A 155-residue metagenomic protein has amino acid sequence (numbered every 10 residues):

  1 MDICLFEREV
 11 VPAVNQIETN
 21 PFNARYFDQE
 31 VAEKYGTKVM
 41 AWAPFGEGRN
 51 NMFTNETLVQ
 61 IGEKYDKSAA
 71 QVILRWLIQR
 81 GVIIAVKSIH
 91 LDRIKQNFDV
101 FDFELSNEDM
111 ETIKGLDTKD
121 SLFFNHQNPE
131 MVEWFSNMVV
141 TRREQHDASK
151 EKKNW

Functional and structural regions predicted by a protein language model:
M1-W155: Beta/alpha (TIM)-barrel catalytic core signal, keyed to glycine-rich beta->alpha loops juxtaposed to Asp/Glu that bind
